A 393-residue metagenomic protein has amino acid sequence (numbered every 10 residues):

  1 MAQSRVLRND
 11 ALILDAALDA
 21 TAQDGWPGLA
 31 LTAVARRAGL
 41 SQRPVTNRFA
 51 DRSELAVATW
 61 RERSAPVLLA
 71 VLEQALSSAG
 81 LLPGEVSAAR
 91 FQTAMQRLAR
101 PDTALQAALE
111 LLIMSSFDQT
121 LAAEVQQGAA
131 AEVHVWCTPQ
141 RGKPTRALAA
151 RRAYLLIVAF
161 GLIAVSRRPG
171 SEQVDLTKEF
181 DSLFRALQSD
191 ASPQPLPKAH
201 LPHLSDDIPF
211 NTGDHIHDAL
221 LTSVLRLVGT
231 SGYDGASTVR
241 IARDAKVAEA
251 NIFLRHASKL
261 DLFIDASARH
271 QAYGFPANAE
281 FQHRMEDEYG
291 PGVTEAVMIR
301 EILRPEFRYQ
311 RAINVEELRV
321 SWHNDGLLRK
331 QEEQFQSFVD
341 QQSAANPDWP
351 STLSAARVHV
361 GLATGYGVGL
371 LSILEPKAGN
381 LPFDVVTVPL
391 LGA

Functional and structural regions predicted by a protein language model:
A2, A122, G142-P209, L328-E332 (+1 more regions): Hydrophobic/aromatic-rich alpha-helical bundle segments in the mid-to-C-terminal region
N9-A17, V34, T59-R63, V67 (+4 more regions): Generic hydrophobic, amphipathic alpha-helix propensity
L12, A20-A58, G213, L227-D265: Helix-turn-helix
D15, M114, T145, T222-D234 (+8 more regions): Long compositionally biased, domain-poor regions of proteins
L55-A56, V67, L105-M114, I157 (+4 more regions): Short, structured motif recognition centered on aromatic/hydrophobic residues
V71-L105, R152-A153, N278-R308: Hydrophobic alpha-helical connector segments
R100-L109, F117-K143, F307-A312, D325-W349: Amphipathic alpha-helical packing segments from all-alpha helical-bundle domains
K259, E280, P291-A345, A356-A393: C-terminal functional regions that serve as terminal interaction/effector modules
